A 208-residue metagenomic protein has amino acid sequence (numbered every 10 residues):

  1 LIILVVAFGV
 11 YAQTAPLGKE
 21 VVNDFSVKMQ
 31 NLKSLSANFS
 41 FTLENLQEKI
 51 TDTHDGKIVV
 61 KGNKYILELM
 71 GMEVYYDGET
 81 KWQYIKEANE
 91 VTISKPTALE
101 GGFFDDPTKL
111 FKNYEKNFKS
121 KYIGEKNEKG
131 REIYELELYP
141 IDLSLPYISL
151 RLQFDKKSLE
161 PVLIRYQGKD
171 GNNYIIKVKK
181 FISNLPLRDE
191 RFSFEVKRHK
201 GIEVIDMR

Functional and structural regions predicted by a protein language model:
L1-G9: Bacterial N-terminal signal peptides
G9-I50, N63-K64, R198-R208: N-terminal leader/targeting segments and the immediate start of mature chains
K28, G56-V59, E73-V74, K121-N127: Short, exposed beta-strand/loop patches in secreted or surface proteins that constitute
L43, I85-K86, R165-G168: Beta-turn initiation residues at beta-strand->coil junctions
D55-F104, Y174-I175: An acidic-aromatic
P96-E132: Flexible, surface-exposed loop/linker segments and immediately adjacent secondary-structure boundaries
K121-R208: Gly/Pro-enriched, hydrophobic low-complexity segments that function as extracytoplasmic propeptides/linkers
